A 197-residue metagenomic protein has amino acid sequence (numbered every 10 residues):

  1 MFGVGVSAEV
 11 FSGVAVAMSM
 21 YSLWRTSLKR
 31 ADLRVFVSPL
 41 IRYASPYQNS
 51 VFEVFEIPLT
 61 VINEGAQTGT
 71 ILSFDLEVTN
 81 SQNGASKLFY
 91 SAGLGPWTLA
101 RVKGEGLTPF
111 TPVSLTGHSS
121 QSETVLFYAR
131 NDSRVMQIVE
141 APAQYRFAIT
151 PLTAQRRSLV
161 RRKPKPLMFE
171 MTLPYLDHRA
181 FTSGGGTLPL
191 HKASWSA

Functional and structural regions predicted by a protein language model:
M1-A197: Membrane-aqueous junction of the first/signal-anchor transmembrane helix in small integral membrane proteins
